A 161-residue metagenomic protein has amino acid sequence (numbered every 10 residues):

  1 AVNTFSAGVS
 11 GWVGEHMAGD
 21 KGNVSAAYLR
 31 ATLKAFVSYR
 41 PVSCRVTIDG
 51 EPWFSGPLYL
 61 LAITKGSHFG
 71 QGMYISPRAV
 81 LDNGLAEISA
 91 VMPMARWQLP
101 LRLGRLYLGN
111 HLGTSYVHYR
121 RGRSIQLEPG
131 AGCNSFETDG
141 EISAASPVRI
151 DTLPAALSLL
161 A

Functional and structural regions predicted by a protein language model:
A1-A161: Long C-terminal subdomains/extensions of small-metabolite kinases
